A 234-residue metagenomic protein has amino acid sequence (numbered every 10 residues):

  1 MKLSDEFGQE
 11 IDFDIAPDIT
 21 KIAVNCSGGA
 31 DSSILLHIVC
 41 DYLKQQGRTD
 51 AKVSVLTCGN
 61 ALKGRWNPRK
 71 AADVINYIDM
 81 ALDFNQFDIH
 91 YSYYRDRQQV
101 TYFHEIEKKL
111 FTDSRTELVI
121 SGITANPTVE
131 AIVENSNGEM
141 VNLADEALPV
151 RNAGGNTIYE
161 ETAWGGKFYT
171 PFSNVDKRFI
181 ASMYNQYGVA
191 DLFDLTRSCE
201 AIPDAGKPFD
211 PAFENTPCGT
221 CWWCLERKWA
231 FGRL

Functional and structural regions predicted by a protein language model:
M1-L234: Nucleotide-activated chemistry modules centered on ATP-dependent adenylation/adenylyltransferase
